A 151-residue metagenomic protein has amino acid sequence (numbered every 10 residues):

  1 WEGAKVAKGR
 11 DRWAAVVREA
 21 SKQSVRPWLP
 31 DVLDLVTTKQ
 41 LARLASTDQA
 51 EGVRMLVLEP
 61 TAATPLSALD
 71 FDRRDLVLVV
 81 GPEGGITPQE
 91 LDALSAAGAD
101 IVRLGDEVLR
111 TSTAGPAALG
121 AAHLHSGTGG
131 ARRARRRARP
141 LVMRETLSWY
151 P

Functional and structural regions predicted by a protein language model:
W1-L56: RNA substrate-binding interface of SAM-dependent RNA methyltransferases
E2, L33, L58, E83 (+2 more regions): Glycine- and other small-residue-rich loops at beta-strand/loop junctions that grip anionic moieties
K5, D70-R73, D92-L94, A117: Short, glycine/charged-enriched secondary-structure capping and boundary segments
V36-R43, A63-P65, V108-L109: A short acidic, often aromatic-flanked loop/helix-cap motif at beta-alpha or helix-coil junctions that lines enzyme
M55-L91, D100-V102: Active-site/ligand-binding-proximal alpha/beta "capping" segment
P88-Y150: Structured adenosyl-cofactor binding patch, chiefly the S-adenosyl-L-methionine
